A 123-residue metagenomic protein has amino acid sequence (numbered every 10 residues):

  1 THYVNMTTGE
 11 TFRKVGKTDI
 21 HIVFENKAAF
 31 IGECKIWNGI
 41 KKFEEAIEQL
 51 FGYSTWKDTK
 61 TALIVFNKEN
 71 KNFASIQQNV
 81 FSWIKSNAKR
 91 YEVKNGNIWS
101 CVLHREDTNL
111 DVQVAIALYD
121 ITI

Functional and structural regions predicted by a protein language model:
T1-N26, I40, E106-T108: Active-site metal-binding core of divalent-cation-utilizing nuclease and nuclease-like domains
M6-T8, T61, V114: Hydrophobic anchor at the start of a short beta-strand that flanks the dinucleotide cofactor-binding loop
T11-K14, E33-C34, I64-F66: Short His-Asn-centered micro-motif
I20-I22, F30-I36, Y53: Conserved catalytic cores of phosphodiester-cleaving nucleases, focusing on short active-site segments
I22-F24, V65-N67, D120: Residue-level signal for short segments within beta-strands and strand-turn junctions of well-structured beta-sheet
F30-G32, A62-I64, A115-A117: Hydrophobic/aromatic beta-strand patches that form the interior of the parallel beta-sheet core in alpha/beta enzyme
I36-A88: Catalytic cores of nucleic-acid endonucleases
K68-I123: Domain-level recognition of nuclease-like catalytic cores that cleave nucleotide substrates
